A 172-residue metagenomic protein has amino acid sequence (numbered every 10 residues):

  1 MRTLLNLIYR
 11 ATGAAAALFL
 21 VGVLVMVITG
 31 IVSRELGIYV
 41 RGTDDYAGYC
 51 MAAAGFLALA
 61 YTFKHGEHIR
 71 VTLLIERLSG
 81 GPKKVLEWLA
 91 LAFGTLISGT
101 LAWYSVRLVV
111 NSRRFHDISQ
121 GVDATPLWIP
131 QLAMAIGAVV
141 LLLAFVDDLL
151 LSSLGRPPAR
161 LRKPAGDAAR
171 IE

Functional and structural regions predicted by a protein language model:
M1-E172: Alpha-helical transmembrane segments and membrane-interface helix-loop junctions in multi-pass membrane proteins
